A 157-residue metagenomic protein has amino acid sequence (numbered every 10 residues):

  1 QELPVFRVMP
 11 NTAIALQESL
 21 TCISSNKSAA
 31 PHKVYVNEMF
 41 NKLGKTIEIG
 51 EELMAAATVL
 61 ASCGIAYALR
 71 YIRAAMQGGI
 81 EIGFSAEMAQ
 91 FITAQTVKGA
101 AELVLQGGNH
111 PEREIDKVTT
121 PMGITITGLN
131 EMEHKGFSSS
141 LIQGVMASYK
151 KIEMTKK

Functional and structural regions predicted by a protein language model:
E2-P4, L20-A56, Y67-G108, K151-T155: Internal alpha-helical scaffold of NAD(P)-dependent oxidoreductase catalytic cores
P4-P10: Short, acidic/small-residue loops that bind anionic groups at enzyme active sites
A13-I14, G107: Alpha/beta catalytic cores of group-transfer enzymes, especially the acyltransferase/condensing modules of polyketide
A15-S19: Short, charged, surface-exposed secondary-structure boundary motifs
V59-L60: Alpha-helical membrane segments and immediately flanking helix-loop junctions that form or couple to the substrate/ion
C63-Y67, F91-I92, K117-T120: A generic short alpha-helical patch detector that favors 3-5-residue windows in or near N-terminal regions
A94-K157: NAD(P)-dependent Rossmann-like dehydrogenase/reductase catalytic/cofactor-binding core
